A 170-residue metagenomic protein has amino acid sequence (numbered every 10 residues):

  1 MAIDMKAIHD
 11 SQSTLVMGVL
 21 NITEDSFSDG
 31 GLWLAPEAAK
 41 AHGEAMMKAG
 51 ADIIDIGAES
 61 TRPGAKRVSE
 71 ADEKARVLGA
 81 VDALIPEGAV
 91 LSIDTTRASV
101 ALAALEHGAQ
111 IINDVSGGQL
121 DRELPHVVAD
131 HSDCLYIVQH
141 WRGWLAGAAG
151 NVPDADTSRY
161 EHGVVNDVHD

Functional and structural regions predicted by a protein language model:
M1-E24: N-terminal amphipathic alpha-helix/helix-capping segment at the start of soluble metabolic enzymes
S13-V16, I85-D94, Q110-I111: Short beta-strand/loop segments at the ligand-binding rim of alpha/beta enzyme cores
L20, M46, G50, I54 (+4 more regions): Conserved, mostly hydrophobic/aromatic
I22-A41, K66-R67, S92, P153-H169: Active-site mouth loops of central-metabolism enzymes
E24, T61-R62, H107, V115-D170: Conserved anion-binding
S26-S28, D52-G79: Glycine-rich, proline-tolerant flexible connector loops at the mouths of alpha/beta enzymes
G43-E44, V77-V81, A101, R122-P125 (+1 more regions): Generic structural signal for well-ordered alpha-helices, preferentially at hydrophobic/aromatic core positions
K66-I93, S99-L102, A129-W141: Alpha-helix-loop-beta-strand connector modules within alpha/beta enzyme cores
